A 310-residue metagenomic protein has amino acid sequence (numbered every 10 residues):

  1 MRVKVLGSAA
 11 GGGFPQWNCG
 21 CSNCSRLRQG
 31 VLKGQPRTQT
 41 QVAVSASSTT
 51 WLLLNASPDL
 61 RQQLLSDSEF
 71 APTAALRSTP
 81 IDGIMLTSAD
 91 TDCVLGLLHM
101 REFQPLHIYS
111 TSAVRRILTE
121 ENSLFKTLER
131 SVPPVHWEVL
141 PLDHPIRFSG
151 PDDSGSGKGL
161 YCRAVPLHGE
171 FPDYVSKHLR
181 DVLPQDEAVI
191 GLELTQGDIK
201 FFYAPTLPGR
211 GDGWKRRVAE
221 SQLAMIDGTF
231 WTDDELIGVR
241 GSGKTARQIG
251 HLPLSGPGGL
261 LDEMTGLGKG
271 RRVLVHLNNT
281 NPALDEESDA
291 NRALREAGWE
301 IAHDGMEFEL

Functional and structural regions predicted by a protein language model:
M1-E69, T73, V139-R217, M306-L310: Core dinuclear metal-dependent hydrolase active-site scaffold
R2, P105-H107, H136, Q222 (+2 more regions): Residues at the starts of beta-strands that form the adenosine-phosphate
T49-S110: Active-site metal-binding motif and surrounding structural segment of the metallo-beta-lactamase
A71-T79, E102-P105, L124-E138, D143: A short alpha->loop->secondary-structure connector
T79, P133, K158-L160, A219 (+2 more regions): Structured loop/turn residues at beta-strand edges in well-structured enzyme cores
L106-R115, M225-D227, L274-V275: Short internal beta-strands
A113-S123: A short, active-site helix/loop in glycosyltransferases that binds the activated sugar's phosphate group
E187-V189, G197-F202, L207-G305: Cap/insert and terminal regions of metallo-dependent hydrolase folds
